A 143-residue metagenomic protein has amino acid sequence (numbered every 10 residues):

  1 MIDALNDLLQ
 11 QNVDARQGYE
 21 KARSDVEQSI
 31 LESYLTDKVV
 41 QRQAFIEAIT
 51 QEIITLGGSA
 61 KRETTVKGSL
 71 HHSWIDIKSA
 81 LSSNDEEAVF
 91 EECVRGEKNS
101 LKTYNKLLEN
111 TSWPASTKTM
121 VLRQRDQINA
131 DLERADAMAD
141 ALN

Functional and structural regions predicted by a protein language model:
M1-E27, A88-S112: Alpha-helical bundle segments that constitute or directly flank the non-heme di-iron/ferroxidase center
M1-L8, S29-A48, E86-F90, S116-Q127: Alpha-helical scaffold segments that form or flank carboxylate-/histidine-based iron centers
Y19-V26, I53-L56, L81, L108-T111 (+1 more regions): Secondary-structure edge/capping motif, primarily at the C-terminal ends of alpha-helices and the immediately following
L31-G68, A135-L142: Conserved alpha-helical segments that form or flank metal/cofactor-binding pockets of metalloenzymes
Q51-A88, E92-N99: Carboxylate-rich helix-loop segments that flank metal/cofactor sites and access channels in metalloenzymes
V89, C93-N143: Preference for long, well-ordered alpha-helical segments
